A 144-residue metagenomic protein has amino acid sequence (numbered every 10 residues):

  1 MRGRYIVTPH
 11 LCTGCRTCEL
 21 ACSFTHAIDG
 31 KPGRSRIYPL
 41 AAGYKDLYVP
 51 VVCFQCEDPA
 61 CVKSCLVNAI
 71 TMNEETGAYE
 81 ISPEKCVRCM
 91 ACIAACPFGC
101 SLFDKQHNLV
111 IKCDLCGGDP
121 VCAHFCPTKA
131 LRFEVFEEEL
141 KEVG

Functional and structural regions predicted by a protein language model:
R2, I6-H10, S23-F24, I28-M72 (+2 more regions): Flanking helices and flexible, charged tails adjoining ferredoxin-like Fe-S electron-transfer domains in multi-subunit
T13: Glycosyltransferase donor-binding loop in the core domain
